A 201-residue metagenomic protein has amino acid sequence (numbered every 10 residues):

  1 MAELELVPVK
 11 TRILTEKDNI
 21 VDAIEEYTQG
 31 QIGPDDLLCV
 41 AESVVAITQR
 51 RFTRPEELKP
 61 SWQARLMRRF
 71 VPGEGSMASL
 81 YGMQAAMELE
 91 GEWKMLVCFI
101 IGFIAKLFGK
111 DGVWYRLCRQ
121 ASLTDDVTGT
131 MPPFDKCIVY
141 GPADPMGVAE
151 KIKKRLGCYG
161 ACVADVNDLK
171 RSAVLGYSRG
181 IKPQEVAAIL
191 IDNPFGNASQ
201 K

Functional and structural regions predicted by a protein language model:
M1-K201: N-terminal and secondary-structure boundary signal
